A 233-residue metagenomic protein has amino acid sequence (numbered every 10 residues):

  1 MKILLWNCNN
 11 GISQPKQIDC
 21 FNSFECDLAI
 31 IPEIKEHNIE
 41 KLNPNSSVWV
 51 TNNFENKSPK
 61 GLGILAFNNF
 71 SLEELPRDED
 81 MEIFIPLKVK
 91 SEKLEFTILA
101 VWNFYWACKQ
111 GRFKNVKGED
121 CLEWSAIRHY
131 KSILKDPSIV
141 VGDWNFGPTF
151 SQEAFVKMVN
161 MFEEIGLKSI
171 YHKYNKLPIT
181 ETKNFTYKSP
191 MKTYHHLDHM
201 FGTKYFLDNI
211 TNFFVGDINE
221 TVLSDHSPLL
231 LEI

Functional and structural regions predicted by a protein language model:
M1-L5, N9-I18, A66-I233: Active-site regions of metal-assisted phosphoester/phosphodiester hydrolases, unifying DNase/endonuclease modules
M1-P44, W49-P59: N-terminal, active-site-proximal structural segment of metallo-dependent hydrolase catalytic domains
E25-D27, P59-L62, P137, L197-D198: Short, surface-exposed beta-edge/turn micro-motifs
N52, K60-F70: Catalytic-core segment of enzymes that process non-peptidic bonds
